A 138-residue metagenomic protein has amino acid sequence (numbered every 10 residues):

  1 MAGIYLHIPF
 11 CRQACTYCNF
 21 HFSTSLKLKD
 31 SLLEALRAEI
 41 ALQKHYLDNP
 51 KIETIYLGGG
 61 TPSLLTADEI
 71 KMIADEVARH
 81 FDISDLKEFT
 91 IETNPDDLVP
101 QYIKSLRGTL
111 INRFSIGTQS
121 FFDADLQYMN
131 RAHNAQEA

Functional and structural regions predicted by a protein language model:
M1-I4: Extreme N-terminal starter segment of soluble prokaryotic enzymes
L6-I8, T118: Alpha/beta-hydrolase
I8, D48-N49: Hydrophobic alpha-helical segments and their boundary regions
P9-F20: Local cysteine-cluster metal-coordination motifs and their immediate loop/turn environment, predominantly Fe-S cluster
F22-Y46, I52-A138: Conserved non-cysteine loop/helix-boundary elements of the Radical SAM core domain that shape
